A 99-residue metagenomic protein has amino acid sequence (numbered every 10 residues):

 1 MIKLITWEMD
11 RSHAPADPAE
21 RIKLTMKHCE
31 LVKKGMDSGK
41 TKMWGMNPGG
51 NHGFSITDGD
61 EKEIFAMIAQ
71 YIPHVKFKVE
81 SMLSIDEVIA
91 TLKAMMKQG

Functional and structural regions predicted by a protein language model:
M1-G99: Conserved, structured core segments of small domains
